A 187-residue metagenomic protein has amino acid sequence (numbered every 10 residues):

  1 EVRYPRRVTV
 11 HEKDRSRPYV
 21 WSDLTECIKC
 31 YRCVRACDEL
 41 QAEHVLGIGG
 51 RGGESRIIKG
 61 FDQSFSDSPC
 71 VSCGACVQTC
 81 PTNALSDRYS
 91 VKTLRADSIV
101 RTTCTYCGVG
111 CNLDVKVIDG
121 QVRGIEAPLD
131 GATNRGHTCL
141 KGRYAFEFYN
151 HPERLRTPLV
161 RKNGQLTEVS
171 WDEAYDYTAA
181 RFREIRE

Functional and structural regions predicted by a protein language model:
E1-E187: N-terminal export/assembly segments and adjacent metallocofactor-ligating motifs of anaerobic energy-metabolism
